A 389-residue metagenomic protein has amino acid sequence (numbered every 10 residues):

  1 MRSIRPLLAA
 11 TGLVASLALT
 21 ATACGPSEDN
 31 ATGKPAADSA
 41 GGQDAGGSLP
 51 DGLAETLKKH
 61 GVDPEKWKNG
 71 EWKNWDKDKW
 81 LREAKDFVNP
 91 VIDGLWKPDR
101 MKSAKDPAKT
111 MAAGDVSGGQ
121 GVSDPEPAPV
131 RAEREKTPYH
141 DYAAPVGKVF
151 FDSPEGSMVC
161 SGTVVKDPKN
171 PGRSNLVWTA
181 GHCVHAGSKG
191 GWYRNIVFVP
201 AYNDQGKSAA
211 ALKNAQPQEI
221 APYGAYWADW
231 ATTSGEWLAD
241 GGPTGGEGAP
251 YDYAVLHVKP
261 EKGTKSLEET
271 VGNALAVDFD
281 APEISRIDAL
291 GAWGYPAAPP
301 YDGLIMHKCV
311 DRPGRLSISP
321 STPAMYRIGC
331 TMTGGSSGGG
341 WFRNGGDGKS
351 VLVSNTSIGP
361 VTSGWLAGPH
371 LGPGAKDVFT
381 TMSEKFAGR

Functional and structural regions predicted by a protein language model:
M1-E28: Secretory targeting and sorting signals
P26-P171: Protease-domain processing segments flanking chymotrypsin-fold serine proteases, especially trypsin-like
R134-A144, F150-S153, V165-P168, H185 (+1 more regions): Conserved catalytic-core segment of clan PA serine endopeptidases
P154-S157, K169-P171, H182-A186, N203-G206 (+4 more regions): Solvent-exposed loop/turn segments at secondary-structure junctions within structured extracellular/periplasmic domains
T179: Cytochrome P450 catalytic-core helices
A249-Y326: Chymotrypsin/trypsin-fold serine protease catalytic domain
G263, T362-R389: C-terminal cap/linker of serine protease catalytic domains
T331-N355: Catalytic nucleophile loop of clan PA
